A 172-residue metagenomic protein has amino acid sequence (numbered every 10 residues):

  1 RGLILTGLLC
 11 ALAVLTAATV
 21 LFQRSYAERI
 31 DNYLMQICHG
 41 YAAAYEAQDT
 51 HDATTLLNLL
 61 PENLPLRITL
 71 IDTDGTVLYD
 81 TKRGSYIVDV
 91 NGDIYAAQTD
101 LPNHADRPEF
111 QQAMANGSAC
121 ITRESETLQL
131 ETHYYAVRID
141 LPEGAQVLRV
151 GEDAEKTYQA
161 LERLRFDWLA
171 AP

Functional and structural regions predicted by a protein language model:
R1-G92, Q98-D100, Q159, F166: Juxtamembrane segments flanking the first transmembrane helix of membrane-anchored signal-transduction proteins
A43, Q129, V150-L169: Helix-start (N-cap) segments at beta->loop->alpha junctions that couple sensory/regulatory domains to adjoining helices
T54-T55, R83-T127: Extracytoplasmic/periplasmic sensor domains and loops in membrane signaling proteins
L59-E62, E126-E131: Short loop/turn motifs at secondary-structure junctions and domain boundaries
L70, R138-I139: Hydrophobic beta-strand positions
D72, S125-E126, E152: A mature extracytoplasmic/lumenal domain signature
A119-C120, L128-R138: A short beta-strand signature within small-molecule sensing/ligand-binding domains used in signal transduction
I139-L148: Short hydrophobic/glycine-rich mini-motifs in sensory/regulatory modules that couple input to downstream signaling
